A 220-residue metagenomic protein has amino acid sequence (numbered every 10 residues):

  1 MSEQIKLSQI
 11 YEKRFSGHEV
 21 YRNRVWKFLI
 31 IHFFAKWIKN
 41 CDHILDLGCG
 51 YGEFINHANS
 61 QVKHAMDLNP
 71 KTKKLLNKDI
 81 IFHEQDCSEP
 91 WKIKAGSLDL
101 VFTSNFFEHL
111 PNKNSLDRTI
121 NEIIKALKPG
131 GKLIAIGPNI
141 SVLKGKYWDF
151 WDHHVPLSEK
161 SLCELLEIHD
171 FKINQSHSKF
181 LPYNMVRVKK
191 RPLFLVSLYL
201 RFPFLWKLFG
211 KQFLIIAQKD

Functional and structural regions predicted by a protein language model:
M1-G96, L100-S104, L116, I120 (+1 more regions): Conserved N-terminal segment of class I S-adenosyl-L-methionine
G17-Y21, L100-F102, P111-A126, K132-D220: S-adenosyl-L-methionine-dependent methyltransferase catalytic module, highlighting the catalytic core
D67, P129-G130: N-terminal J-domain/J-like co-chaperone modules of DnaJ/Hsp40 proteins
E108: Active-site beta-alpha loop architecture of Rossmann-like, nucleotide-cofactor-dependent enzymes
